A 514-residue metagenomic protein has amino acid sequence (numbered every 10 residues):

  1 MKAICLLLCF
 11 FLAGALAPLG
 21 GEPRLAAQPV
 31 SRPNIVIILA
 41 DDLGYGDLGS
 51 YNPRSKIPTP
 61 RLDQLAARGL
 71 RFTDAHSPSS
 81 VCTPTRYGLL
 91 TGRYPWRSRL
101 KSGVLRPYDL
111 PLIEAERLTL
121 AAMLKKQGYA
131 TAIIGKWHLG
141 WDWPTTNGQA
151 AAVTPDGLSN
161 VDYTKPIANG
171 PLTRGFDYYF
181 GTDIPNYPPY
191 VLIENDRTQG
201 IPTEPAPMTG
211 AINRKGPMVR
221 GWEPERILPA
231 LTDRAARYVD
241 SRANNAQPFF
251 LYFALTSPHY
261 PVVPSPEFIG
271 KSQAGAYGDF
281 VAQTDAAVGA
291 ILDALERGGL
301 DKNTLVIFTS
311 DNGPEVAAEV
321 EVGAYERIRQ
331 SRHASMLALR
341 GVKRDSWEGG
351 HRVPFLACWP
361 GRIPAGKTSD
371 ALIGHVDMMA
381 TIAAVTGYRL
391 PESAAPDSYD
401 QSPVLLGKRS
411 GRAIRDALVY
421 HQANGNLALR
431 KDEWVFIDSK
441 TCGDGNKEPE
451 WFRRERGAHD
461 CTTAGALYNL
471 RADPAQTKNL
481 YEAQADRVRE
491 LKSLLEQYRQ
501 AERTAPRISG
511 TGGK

Functional and structural regions predicted by a protein language model:
K2, F10, L16, P23-A466 (+1 more regions): Formylglycine-dependent sulfatase
R471: Phosphate-moiety recognition in structured ligand-binding domains
